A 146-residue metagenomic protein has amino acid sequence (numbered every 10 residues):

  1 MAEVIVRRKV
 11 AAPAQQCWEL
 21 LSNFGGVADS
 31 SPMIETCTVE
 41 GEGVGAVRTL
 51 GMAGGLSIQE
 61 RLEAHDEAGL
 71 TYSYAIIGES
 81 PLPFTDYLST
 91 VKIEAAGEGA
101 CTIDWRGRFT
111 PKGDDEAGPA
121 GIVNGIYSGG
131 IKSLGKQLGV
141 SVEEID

Functional and structural regions predicted by a protein language model:
M1-E42, D146: Hydrophobic ligand-binding cavity/cleft-lining segments
R8, T49, A53: A short glycine-/small-residue-rich loop at the edge of a beta-strand within enzyme catalytic domains
C17-L21, V27, R48, L62 (+3 more regions): Hydrophobic pocket/interface hotspot
E19-D29, E67, S128, K132 (+2 more regions): Short, intrinsically disordered, mixed-charge
A28-D29, T36-G43, A53-A100, R108-P111 (+1 more regions): Hydrophobic-ligand binding "helix-grip"
T102, R108-D146: A conserved amphipathic terminal alpha-helix motif
